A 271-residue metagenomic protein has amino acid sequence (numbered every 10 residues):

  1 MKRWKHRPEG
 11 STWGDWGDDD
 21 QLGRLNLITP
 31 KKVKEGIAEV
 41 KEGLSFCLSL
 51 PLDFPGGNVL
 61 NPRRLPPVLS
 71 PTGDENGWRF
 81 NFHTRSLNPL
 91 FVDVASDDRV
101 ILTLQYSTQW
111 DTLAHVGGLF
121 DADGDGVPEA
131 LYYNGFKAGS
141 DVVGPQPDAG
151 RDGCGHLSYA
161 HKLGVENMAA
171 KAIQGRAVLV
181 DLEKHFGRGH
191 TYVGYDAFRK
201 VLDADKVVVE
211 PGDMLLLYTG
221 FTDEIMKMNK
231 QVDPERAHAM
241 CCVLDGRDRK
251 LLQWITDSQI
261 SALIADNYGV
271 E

Functional and structural regions predicted by a protein language model:
M1-E271: Active-/binding-site microenvironments in catalytic and ligand-binding cores
